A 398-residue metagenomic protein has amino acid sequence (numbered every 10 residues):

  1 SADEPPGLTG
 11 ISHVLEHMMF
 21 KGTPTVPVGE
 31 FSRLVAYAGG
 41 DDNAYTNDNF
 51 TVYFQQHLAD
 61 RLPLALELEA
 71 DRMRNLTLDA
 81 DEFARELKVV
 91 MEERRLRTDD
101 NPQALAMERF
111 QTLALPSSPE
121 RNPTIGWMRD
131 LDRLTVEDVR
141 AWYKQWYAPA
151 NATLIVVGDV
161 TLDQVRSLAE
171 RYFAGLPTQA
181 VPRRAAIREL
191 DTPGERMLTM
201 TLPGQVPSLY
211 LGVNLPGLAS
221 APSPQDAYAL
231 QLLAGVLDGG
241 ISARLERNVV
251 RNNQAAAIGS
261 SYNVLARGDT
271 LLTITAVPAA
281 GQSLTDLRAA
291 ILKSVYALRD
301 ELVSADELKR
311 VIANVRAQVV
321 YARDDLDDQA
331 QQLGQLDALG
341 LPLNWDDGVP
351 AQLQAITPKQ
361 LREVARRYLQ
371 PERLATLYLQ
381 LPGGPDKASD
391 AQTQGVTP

Functional and structural regions predicted by a protein language model:
S1-V14, V28-M73, P102-R129, N151-V157 (+4 more regions): M16 family metallopeptidases and their MPP-like homologs
I11-M19, L233: Active-site His/Glu-centered metal-binding helix of metallohydrolases
F20-P24, R74, D79, T161-D163 (+1 more regions): Bacterial peptidoglycan biogenesis and beta-lactam-recognition machinery
L87, D138-Y172, E372-L374: Non-catalytic, conformational "gating/processing" segments within enzyme and secreted inhibitor domains
R95, T112, V181-S242: His/Glu-based metal-binding/catalytic segments typifying zinc-dependent metallopeptidases
L131-T135, V139: Alpha-helical scaffold elements lining the catalytic groove of polysaccharide deacetylases
T161-T201, N214-P216, G348-P398: Proteolytic maturation boundary segments
